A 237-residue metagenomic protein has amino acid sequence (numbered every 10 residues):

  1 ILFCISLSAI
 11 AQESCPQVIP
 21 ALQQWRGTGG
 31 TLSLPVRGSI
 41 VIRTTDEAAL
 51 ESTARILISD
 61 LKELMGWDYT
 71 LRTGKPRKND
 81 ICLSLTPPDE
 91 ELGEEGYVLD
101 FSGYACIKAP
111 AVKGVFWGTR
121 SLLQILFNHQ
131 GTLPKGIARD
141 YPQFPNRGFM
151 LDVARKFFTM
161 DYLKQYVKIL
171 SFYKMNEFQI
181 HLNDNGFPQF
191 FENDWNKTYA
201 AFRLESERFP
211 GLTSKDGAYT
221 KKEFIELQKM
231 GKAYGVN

Functional and structural regions predicted by a protein language model:
I1-S8: Sec-dependent N-terminal signal peptides
A9-P142, R147: Acidic, contiguous N-terminal accessory segments
E90-N237: Feature activates predominantly on carbohydrate-active enzymes
